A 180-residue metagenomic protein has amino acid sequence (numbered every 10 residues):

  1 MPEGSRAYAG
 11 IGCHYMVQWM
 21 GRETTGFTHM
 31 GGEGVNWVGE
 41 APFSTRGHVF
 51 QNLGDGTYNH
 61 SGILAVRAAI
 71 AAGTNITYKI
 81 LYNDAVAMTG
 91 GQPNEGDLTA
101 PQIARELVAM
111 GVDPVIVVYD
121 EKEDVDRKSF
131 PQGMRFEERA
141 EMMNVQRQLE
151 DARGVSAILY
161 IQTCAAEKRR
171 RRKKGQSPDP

Functional and structural regions predicted by a protein language model:
M1-G4: Active-site pocket-lining segments that scaffold enzyme catalytic pockets across diverse folds
R6-M88, E95-P101: Thiamine diphosphate
A41, S177-P180: Cysteine-centered iron-sulfur cluster-binding motifs in ferredoxin-type domains/subunits of redox enzymes
F50-D55, S61, V66, I116-K128 (+1 more regions): Contiguous hydrophobic segments
A85-P178: Glycine-rich ThDP/TPP pyrophosphate-binding loop and its adjacent helix/strand module within ThDP-dependent enzymes
